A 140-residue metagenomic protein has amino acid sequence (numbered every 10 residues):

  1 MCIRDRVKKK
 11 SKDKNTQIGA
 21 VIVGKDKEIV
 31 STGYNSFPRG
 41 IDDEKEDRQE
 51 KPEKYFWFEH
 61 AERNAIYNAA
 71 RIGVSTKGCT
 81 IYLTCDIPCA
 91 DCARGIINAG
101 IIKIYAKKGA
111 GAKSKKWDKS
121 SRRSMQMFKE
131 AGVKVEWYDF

Functional and structural regions predicted by a protein language model:
I3-F140: Zinc-dependent deaminase catalytic domain
